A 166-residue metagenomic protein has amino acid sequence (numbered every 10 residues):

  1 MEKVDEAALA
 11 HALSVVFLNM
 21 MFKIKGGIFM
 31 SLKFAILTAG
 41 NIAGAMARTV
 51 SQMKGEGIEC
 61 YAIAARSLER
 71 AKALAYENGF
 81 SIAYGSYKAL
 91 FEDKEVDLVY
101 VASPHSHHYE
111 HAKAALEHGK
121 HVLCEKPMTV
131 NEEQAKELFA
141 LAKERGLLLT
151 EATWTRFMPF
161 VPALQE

Functional and structural regions predicted by a protein language model:
E6, A12-V15: Short hydrophobic alpha-helical segments enriched in small aliphatic residues
V15-F29: Short, Lys/Arg-enriched N-terminal segments with co-localized hydrophobic residues within the first ~10-30 amino acids
I28-N78: N-terminal Rossmann-like dinucleotide-binding module
I42, M46, A83, H108 (+3 more regions): Conserved donor sugar-nucleotide recognition element shared by glycan-biosynthetic enzymes
T49-M53, L74-N78, A114, H118 (+3 more regions): Alpha-helical structural signal in soluble globular domains
I58, K120, L147-L148: Short, well-ordered coil/turn segments that N-cap beta-strands
N78-F139: Beta-loop-alpha module in the N-terminal Rossmann-like domain of NAD(P)-dependent dehydrogenases, especially those
V130-E166: A contiguous active-site-proximal alpha/beta segment in oxidoreductase catalytic domains
